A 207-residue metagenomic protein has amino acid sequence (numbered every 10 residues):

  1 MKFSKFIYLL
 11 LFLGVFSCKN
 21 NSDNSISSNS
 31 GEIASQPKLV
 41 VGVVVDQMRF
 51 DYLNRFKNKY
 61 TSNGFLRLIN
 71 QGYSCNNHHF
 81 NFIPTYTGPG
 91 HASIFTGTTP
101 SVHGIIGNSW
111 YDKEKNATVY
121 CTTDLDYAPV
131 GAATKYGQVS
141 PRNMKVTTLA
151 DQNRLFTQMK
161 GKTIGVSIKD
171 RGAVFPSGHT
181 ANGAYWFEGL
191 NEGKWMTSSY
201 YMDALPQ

Functional and structural regions predicted by a protein language model:
K2-L9: Sec-dependent signal peptide recognition, specifically the positively charged N-region followed immediately by
G14-S17: C-terminal motif of bacterial Sec signal peptides marking the signal peptidase cleavage site
S22-Y73: Active-site-proximal N-terminal segment of extracellular/periplasmic enzymes that hydrolyze or transfer
K38-L39, N63, P89, M144-D151: A structural signal for well-ordered alpha-helical segments within the folded catalytic domains of diverse enzymes
F50-L53, T87, A173-S177: Extracytoplasmic/secreted cell-surface and envelope-processing proteins
L53-V102, K162-V166: Short, structured active-site-proximal loop/turn typified by the sulfatase FGly-forming signature C/S-X-P-X-R
T99, G107-Q207: His/Asp/Glu-rich, glycine-adjacent segments that coordinate divalent cations and/or stabilize oxyanion chemistry on
